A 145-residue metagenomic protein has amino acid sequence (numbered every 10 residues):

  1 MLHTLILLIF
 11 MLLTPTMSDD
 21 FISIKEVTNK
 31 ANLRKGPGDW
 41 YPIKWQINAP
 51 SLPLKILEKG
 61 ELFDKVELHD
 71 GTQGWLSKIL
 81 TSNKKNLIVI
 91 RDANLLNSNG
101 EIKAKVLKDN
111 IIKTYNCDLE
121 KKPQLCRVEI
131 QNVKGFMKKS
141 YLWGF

Functional and structural regions predicted by a protein language model:
T4-L13: Sec-dependent N-terminal signal peptides
L12-K35, W45-P50, K55-N99, A104-K108 (+2 more regions): SH3-family beta-barrel domains
D39: Extracytoplasmic Gram-positive cell-surface binding/anchoring modules and repeats
